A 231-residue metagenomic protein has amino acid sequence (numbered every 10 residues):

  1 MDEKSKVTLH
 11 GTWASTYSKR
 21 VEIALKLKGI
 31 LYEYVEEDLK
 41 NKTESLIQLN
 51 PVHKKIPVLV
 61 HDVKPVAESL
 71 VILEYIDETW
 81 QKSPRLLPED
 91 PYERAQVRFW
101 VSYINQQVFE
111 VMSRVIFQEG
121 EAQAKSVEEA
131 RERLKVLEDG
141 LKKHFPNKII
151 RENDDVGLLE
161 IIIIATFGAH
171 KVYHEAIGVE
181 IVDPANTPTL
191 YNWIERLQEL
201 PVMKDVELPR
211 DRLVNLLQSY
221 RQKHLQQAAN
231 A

Functional and structural regions predicted by a protein language model:
M1-E152, Q222-H224, A231: GST-like domain detector, emphasizing the conserved glutathione-binding G-site in the N-terminal thioredoxin-like
Y32, I181, K204-D205: Residue-level detector of short coil/turn "hinge" positions at structural boundaries
V63, V182-P184: Conserved, non-catalytic sequence blocks in retroelement Pol enzymes and Pol-derived host proteins
W100-Y103, V115, I164, P209-L213: Short acidic/histidine-centered micro-motifs embedded in hydrophobic/aromatic stretches that mark compact functional
N147, K171-I177, M203-V206: Substrate-binding/catalytic groove segments of enzymes that remodel or degrade extracellular structural polymers
N153-I177, A185-N192, L197: GST superfamily/GST-like fold recognition
L200: Acidic-histidine catalytic/liganding microenvironments
D211-A231: C-terminal helix/juxtamembrane-tail motif
